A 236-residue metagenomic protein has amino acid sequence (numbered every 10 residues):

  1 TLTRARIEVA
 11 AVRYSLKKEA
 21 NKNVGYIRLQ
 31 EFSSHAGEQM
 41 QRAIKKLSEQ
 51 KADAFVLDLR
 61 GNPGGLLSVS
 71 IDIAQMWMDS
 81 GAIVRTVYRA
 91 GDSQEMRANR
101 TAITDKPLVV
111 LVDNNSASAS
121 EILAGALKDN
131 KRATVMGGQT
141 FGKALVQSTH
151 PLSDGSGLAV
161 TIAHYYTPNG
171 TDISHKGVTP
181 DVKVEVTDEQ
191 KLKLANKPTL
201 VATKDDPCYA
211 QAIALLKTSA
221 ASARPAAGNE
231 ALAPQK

Functional and structural regions predicted by a protein language model:
T1-A20, R28-E31, Q41-R42, K46-D53 (+6 more regions): Intrinsically disordered, Ser/Thr/Pro/Gly-rich linkers and terminal tails that flank and connect PDZ domains
T1-S153: Cleft-lining beta-strand/loop regions that shape enzyme active-site pockets
Q50, A90-D92, L108-V109, A159-V160 (+2 more regions): Short, intrinsically disordered/low-complexity patches at protein termini and at juxtamembrane boundaries
S118, T161, I173, T203-K204: Residue-level detector of secondary-structure boundary/capping sites
Q147-P151, L158-L192: Conserved P-loop NTPase
